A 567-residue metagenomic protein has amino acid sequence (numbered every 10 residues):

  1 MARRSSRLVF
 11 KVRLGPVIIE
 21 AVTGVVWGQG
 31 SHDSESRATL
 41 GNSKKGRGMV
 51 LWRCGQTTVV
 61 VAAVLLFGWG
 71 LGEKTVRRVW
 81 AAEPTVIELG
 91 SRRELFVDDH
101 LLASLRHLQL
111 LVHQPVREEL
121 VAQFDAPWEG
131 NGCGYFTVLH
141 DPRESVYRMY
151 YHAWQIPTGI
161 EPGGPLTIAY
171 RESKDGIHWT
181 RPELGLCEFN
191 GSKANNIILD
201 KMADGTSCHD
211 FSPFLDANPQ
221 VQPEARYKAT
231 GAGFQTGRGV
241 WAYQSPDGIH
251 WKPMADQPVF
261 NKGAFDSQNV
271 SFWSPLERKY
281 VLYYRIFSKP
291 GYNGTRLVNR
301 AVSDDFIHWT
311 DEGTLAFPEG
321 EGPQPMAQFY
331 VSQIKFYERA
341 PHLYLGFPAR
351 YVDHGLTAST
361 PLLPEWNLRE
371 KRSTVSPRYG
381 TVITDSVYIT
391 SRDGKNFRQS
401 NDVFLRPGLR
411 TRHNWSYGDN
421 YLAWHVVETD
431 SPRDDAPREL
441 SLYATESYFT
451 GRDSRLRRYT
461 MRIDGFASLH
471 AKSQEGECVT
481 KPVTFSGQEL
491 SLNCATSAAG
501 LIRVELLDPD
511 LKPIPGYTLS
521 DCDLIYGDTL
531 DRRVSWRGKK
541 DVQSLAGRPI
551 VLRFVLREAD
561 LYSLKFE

Functional and structural regions predicted by a protein language model:
A2-F10: Extreme N-terminal basic, low-complexity initiation segments that serve as generic localization/processing leaders
R3, G15, A21, G30-G41: Short, low-complexity intrinsically disordered segments enriched in A/P/G/S/L with frequent Arg, especially at protein
V9-F10, W27, E35-L40, R47: Low-complexity, intrinsically disordered segments with a bias for serine/threonine
V12-G15, K44-V59: Bacterial N-terminal signal peptides that target proteins for export
E20, V26, L40, T57-T58: Intrinsically disordered, low-complexity segments enriched in serine/proline and basic residues
G30, R78-E567: Carbohydrate-active catalytic/glycan-binding domains of CAZyme proteins, especially the secreted or lumenal ectodomains
T58-E73: Bacterial N-terminal signal peptides
